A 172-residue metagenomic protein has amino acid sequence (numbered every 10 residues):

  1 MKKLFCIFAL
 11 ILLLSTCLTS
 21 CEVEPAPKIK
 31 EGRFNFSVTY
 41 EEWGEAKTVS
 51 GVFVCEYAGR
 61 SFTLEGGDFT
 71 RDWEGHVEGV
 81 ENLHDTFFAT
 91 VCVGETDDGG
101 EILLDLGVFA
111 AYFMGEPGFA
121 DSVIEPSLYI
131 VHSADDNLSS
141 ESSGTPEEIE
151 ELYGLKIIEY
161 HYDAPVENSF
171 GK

Functional and structural regions predicted by a protein language model:
M1-L4: Positively charged n-region of N-terminal signal peptides that target proteins for export
C6-L14: Hydrophobic helical h-region of N-terminal Sec-dependent signal peptides in bacterial secretory/periplasmic proteins
C17-S20: C-terminal motif of bacterial Sec signal peptides marking the signal peptidase cleavage site
E22-R33: Bacterial Sec signal peptide processing site at the extreme N-terminus
R33, W43-D135, S140: Structured domain cores in non-transmembrane regions
E125-K172: Glycine-rich, aromatic-bearing surface loops/beta-hairpins
